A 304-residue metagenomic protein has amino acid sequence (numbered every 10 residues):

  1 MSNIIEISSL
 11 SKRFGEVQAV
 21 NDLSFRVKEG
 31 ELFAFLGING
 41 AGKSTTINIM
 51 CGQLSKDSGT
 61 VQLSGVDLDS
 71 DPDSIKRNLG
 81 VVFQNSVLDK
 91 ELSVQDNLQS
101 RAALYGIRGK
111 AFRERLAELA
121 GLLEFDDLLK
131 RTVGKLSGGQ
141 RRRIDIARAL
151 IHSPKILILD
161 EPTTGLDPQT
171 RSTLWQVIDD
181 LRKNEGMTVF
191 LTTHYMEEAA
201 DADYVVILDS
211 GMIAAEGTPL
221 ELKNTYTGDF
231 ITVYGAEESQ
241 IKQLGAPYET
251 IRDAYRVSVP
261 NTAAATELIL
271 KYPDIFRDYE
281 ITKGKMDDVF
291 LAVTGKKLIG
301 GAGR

Functional and structural regions predicted by a protein language model:
G59-D67, I75: Conserved ABC transporter NBD signature motif
Q99, A103, K110-L128: Conserved ABC ATPase "signature" region
T132-L136: Conserved ABC ATPase signature
S153: Conserved catalytic motifs of ABC-family nucleotide-binding domains
L157-D160: Catalytic Walker B motif of ABC-type/P-loop ATPase nucleotide-binding domains
V177-P260: ABC transporter nucleotide-binding domain
T227-L298, R304: Short, charged/small-residue-rich alpha-helical element at the C-terminal edge of ABC transporter nucleotide-binding
